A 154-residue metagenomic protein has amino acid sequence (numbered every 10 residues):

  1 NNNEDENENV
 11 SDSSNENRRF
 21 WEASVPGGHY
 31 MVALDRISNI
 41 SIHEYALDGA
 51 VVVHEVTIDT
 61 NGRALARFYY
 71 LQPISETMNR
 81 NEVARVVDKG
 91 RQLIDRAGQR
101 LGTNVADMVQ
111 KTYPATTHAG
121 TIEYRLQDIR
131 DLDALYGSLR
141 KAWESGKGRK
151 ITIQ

Functional and structural regions predicted by a protein language model:
N1-Q154: Eukaryotic intrinsically disordered, low-complexity regulatory linkers and tails enriched in Ser/Thr/Pro
